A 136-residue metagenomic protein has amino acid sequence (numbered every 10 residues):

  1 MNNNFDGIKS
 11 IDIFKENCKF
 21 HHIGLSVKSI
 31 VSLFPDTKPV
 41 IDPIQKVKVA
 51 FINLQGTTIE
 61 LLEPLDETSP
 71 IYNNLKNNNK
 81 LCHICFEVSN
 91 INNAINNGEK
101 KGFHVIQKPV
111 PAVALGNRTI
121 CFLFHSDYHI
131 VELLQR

Functional and structural regions predicted by a protein language model:
M1-E16, A50-E60, N96-R136: Vicinal oxygen chelate
M1-I30, N79-F86: N-terminal beta-strand motif that seeds the catalytic metal site of vicinal oxygen chelate
S26-F34, L65-D66, N78-D127: Vicinal oxygen chelate
I30-L33, P39, P43-F51, T58: Interaction-mediating elements
K48, T57, N78-C82: A generic structural signal for short beta-strands and their flanking turns/coil linkers
Q55-I59, D66-T68, I91: Short, charged/polar surface micro-motifs in flexible loops or helix N-caps
I71: Carbohydrate-associated surface elements
